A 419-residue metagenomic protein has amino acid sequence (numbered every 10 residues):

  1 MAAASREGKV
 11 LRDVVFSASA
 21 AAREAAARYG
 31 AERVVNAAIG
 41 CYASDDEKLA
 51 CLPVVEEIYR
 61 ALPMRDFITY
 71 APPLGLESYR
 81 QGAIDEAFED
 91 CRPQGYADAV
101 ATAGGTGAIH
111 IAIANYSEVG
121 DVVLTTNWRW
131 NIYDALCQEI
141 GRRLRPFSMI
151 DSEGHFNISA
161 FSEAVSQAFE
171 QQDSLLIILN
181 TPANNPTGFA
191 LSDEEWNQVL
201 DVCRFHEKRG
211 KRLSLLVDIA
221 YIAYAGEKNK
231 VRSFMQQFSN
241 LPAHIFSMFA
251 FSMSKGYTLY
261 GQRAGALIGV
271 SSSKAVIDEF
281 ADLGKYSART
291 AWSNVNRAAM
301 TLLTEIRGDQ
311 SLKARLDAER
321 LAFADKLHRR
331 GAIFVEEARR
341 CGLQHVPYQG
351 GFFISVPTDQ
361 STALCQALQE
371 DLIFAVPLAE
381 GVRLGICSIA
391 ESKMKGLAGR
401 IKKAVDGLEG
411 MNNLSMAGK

Functional and structural regions predicted by a protein language model:
M1-G8: Generic N-terminal amphipathic, Lys/Arg-enriched alpha-helix
G8-G104, K419: N-terminal small-domain helix-loop-helix segment of the aminotransferase-like
S44-D45, L316-L368: Conserved PLP-binding catalytic core of the aspartate aminotransferase-like
P63-S214, I222-L241, G399, L414-A417: Conserved core of the PLP fold type I
G82, N240-R320, A324: Conserved core segment of the aminotransferase class I/II
D85, E89, P93, S166 (+3 more regions): PLP-dependent enzyme catalytic core of the Aspartate aminotransferase-like
Y96, P347-F353, P377-V382: Short Gly/Ser/Thr- and Asp/Glu-enriched loop/turn motifs at secondary-structure junctions
I219: Walker B catalytic acidic pair
